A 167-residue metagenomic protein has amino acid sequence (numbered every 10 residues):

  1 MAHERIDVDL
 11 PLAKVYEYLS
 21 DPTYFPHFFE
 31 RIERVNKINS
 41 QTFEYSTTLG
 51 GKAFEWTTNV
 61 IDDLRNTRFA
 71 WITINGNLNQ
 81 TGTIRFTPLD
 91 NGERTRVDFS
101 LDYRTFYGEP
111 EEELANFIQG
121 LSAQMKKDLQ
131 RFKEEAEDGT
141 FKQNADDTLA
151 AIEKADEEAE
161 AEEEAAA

Functional and structural regions predicted by a protein language model:
M1-R5, T42, E55, R68 (+2 more regions): Intrinsic-disorder/low-complexity, polar/charged segments enriched in Ser/Thr/Lys/Arg/Asp/Glu/Gln
M1-T42, A150-A151, A155-A167: Hydrophobic ligand-binding cavity/cleft-lining segments
L10-L12, L49-G51, D62-L64, P88-D90 (+1 more regions): Beta-strand elements of well-folded, non-transmembrane domains
V15-L19, F25, F43, V60 (+3 more regions): Hydrophobic pocket/interface hotspot
V35, V60, I84-F86: A structural signal for short hydrophobic beta-strand segments in well-ordered beta-sheet cores
K37-E44, D63-W71: Short, hydrophobic/aromatic-rich segments at coil-to-beta transitions
T48-K52, I74-G76: Short strand-coil-strand connectors
I74-K127, F132-E134, D138, Q143-A145 (+1 more regions): Beta-strand/loop substructures that line and gate deep hydrophobic ligand-binding cavities in soluble
